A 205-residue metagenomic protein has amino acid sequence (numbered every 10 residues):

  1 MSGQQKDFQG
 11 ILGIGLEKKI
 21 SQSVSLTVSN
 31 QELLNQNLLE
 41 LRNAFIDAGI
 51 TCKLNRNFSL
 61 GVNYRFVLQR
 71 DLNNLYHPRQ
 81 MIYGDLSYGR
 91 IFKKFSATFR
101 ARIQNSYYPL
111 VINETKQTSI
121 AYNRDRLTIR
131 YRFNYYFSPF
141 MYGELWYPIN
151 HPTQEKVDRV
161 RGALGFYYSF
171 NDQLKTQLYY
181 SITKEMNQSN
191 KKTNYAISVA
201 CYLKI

Functional and structural regions predicted by a protein language model:
S2-Q5, N35-L39, D71-H77, I112-T118 (+2 more regions): Outer-membrane beta-barrel domain signature
Q4-G61, V67-R70: Start-of-domain marker
F8-G10, R42-A44, P78-I82, Q117-N123 (+2 more regions): Residues that define the transmembrane beta-barrel architecture of outer-membrane proteins
I14, A48, G84-L86, D125-L127 (+2 more regions): Membrane-embedded beta-strands of outer-membrane beta-barrel proteins, especially the hydrophobic/small aromatic
I20-V28, N57-V62, K93-A97, Y136-P139 (+1 more regions): Repeated loop/turn-to-beta-strand initiation elements of outer-membrane beta-barrel proteins
N30-Q36, Y64-R70, R90, I103-Y107 (+3 more regions): Transmembrane beta-strands of outer-membrane beta-barrel pores
Y83-G89, Y167-S169, T193-I205: Outer-membrane beta-barrel "beta-signal"
S96, R100-K184: Outer-membrane beta-barrel transmembrane domain signature
